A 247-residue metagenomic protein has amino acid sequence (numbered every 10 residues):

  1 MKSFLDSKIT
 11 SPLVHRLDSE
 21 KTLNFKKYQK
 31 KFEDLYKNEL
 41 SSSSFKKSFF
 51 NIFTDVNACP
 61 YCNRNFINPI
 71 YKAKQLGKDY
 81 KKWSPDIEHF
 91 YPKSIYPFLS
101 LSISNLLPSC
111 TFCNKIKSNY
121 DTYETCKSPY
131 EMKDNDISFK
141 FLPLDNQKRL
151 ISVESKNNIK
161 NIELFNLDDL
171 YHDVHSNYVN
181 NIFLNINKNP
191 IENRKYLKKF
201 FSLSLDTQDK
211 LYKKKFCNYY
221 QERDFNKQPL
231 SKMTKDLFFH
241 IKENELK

Functional and structural regions predicted by a protein language model:
M1-K47: N-terminal accessory alpha/beta regions
L5, K156-K247: C-terminal, charged low-complexity interaction regions
F25-Y28, E33-Y36, Y61, F66 (+3 more regions): Aromatic side chains
S42-F50, S94-S100: Short, intrinsically disordered, charge-biased short linear motifs at domain edges
I52-V56, S102-L106: Short metal-coordination and nucleic-acid-contact micro-motifs, chiefly zinc-binding Cys/His arrays
C59-C62, C110-C113: Short cysteine-rich clusters marking metal-coordination/redox-active sites
N63-N105, N119-Y123, S128-D134: Histidine-centered nuclease catalytic patch
I116-L170: Domain-level detector of nuclease and nuclease-like folds in predominantly extracellular/periplasmic contexts
